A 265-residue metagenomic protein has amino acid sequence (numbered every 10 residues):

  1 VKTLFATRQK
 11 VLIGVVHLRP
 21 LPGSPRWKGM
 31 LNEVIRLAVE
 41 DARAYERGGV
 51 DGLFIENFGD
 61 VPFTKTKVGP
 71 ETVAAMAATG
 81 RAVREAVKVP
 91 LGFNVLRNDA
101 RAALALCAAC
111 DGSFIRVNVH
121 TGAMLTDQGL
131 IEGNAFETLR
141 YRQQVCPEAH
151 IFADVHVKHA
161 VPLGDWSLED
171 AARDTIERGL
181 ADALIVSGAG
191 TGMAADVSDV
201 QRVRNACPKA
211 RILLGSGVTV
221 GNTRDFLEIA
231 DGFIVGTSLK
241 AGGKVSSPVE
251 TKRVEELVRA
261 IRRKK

Functional and structural regions predicted by a protein language model:
R8-Q9, G14-V15, T64-F93, G133-A153 (+2 more regions): Alpha-helix-loop-beta-strand connector modules within alpha/beta enzyme cores
L12-V16, L53-I55, L91-V95, R116-V117 (+4 more regions): Hydrophobic faces of well-ordered beta-strands that scaffold small-molecule active sites in alpha/beta enzyme cores
G14, Y45, L53, I115 (+5 more regions): Conserved, mostly hydrophobic/aromatic
H17-E40, L91-D99, A153-D170, L214 (+1 more regions): Active-site mouth loops of central-metabolism enzymes
L18, P25, R101, A105-D182: Conserved anion-binding
N32, N98-D111, A171, V203-P208 (+1 more regions): Catalytic cores of alpha/beta
G49-A75, G122-D127, A181-A194, G242-K244: Glycine-rich, proline-tolerant flexible connector loops at the mouths of alpha/beta enzymes
C110-Q128, G179-T191, S216-T219, I229-R253: Glycine-rich phosphate-binding active-site loops on the catalytic face of alpha/beta enzymes
